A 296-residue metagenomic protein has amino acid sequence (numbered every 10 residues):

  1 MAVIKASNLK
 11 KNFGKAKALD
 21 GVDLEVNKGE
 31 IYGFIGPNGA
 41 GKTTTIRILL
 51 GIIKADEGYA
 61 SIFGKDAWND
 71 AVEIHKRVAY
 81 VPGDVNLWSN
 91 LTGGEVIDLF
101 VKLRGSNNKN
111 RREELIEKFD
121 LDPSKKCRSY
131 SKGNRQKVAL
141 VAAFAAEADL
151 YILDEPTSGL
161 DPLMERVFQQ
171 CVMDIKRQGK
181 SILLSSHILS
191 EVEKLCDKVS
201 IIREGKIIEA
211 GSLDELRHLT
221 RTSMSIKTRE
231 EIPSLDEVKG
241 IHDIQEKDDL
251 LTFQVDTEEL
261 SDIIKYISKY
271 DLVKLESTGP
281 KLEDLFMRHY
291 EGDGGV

Functional and structural regions predicted by a protein language model:
M1-A2, L219: Extreme N-terminus of proteins, especially the signal/transit-peptide cleavage junction and the first residues
A2-A6, K11-R203, E209: ABC transporter nucleotide-binding domains
K28, G93, L213, G279-L282: Structural motif detector for alpha-helix initiation sites
D70, S212, D262: Short acidic active-site motifs
P123, G179, T220, S268-D271: Residues at helix C-cap/C′ positions in short coil/turn segments immediately following an alpha-helix
F168-Q254: ABC transporter nucleotide-binding domain
T222-V296: Short, charged/small-residue-rich alpha-helical element at the C-terminal edge of ABC transporter nucleotide-binding
